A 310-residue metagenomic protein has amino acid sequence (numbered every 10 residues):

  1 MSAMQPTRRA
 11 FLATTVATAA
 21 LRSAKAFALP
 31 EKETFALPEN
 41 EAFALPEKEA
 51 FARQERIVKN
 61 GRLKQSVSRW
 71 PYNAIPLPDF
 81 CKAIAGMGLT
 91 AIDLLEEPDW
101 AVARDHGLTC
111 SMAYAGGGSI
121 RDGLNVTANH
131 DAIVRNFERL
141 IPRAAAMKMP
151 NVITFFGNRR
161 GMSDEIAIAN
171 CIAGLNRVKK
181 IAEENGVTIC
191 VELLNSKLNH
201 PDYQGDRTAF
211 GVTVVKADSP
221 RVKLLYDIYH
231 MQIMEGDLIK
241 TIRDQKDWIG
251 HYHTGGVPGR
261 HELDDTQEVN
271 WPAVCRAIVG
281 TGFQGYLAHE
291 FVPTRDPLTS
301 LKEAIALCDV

Functional and structural regions predicted by a protein language model:
S2-L29, E41, L45-A85, K148-P150 (+3 more regions): Histidine-acidic metal/acid-base catalytic patches
A13-L21, F43-L45, F51-K59, G123-K223 (+1 more regions): Active-site acidic/histidine proton-transfer and metal-coordination neighborhood in alpha/beta enzyme cores
P71-N73, E96-P98, G116-G118, N158-R160 (+4 more regions): Active-site-proximal loop/turn and secondary-structure-junction residues that shape catalytic pockets, frequently
F80-W100: Catalytic domains of carbohydrate-active enzymes, especially glycoside hydrolases
A85, R104, A145, E183 (+1 more regions): Anion (oxyanion) recognition and catalysis
A101-Y114: Short acidic, glycine/proline-enriched helix-loop-strand junctions
